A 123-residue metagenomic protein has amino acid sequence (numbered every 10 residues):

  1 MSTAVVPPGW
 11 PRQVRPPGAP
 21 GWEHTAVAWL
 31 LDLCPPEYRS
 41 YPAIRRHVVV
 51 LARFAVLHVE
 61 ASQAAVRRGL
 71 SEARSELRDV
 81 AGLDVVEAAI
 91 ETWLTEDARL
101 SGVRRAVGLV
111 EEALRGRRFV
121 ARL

Functional and structural regions predicted by a protein language model:
P17-L123: Eukaryotic low-complexity, intrinsically disordered regulatory segments enriched in serine, proline and acidic residues
